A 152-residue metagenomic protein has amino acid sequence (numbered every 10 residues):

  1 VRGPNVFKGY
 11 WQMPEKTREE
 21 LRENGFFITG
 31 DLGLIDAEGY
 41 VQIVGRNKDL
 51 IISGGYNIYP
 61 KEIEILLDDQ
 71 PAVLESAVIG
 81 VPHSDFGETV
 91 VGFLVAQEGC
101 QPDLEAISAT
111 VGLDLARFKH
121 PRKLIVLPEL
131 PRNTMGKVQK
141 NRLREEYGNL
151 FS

Functional and structural regions predicted by a protein language model:
G3, K8-G9, K16-E19, N24 (+4 more regions): AMP-binding/adenylate-forming catalytic core of the ANL superfamily
E145-S152: Acidic/polar alpha-helix N-cap and adjacent early helical turns within long charge-rich amphipathic helices/linkers
